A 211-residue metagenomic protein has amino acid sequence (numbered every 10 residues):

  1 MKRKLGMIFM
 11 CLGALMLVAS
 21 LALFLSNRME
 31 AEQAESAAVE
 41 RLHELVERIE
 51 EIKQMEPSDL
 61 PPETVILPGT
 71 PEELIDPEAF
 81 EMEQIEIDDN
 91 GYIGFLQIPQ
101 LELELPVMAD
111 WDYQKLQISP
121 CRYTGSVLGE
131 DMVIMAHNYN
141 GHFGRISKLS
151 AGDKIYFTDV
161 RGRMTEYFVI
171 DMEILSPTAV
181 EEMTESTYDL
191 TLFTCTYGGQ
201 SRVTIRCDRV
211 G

Functional and structural regions predicted by a protein language model:
K4-G211: Solvent-exposed, non-transmembrane regions of membrane-associated and secreted proteins
